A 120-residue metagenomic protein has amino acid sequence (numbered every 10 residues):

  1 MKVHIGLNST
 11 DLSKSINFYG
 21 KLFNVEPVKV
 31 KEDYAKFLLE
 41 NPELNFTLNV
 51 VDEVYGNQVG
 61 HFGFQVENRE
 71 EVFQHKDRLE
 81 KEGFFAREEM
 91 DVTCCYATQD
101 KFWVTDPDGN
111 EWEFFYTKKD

Functional and structural regions predicted by a protein language model:
M1, Y55-V59, Y96: Short glycine-enriched loop/turn motifs at secondary-structure junctions
M1-I16, H61-F62, K118-D120: N-terminal beta-strand motif that seeds the catalytic metal site of vicinal oxygen chelate
L12, G63-E111: Vicinal oxygen chelate
Y19: Terminal peptide-recognition signature
F23-V30, F85-M90: Short secondary-structure junctions
E26-V59, E111-Y116: Conserved short beta-strand elements that form part of the metal-binding/catalytic scaffold of enzyme active sites
A35-K36, C95-Y96, D120: Short secondary-structure capping/turn micro-motifs that flank functional sites
